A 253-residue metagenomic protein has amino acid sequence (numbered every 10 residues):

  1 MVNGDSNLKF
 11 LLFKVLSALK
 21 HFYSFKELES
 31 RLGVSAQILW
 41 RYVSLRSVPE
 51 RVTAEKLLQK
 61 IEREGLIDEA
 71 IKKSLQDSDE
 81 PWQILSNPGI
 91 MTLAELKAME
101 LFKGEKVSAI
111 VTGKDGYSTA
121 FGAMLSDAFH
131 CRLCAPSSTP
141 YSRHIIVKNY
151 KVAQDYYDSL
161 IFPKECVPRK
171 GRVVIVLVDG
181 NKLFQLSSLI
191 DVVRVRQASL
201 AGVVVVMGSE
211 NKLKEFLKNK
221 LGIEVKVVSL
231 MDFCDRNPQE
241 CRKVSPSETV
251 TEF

Functional and structural regions predicted by a protein language model:
D5-E27, W40-K106: Active-site-facing substrate-recognition patch
D5-K9, D191-F253: PRPP-dependent phosphoribosyltransferase catalytic core
S30: Alpha-helical residues within the helix-turn-helix
S35-I38: Short coil turns linking two alpha-helices in DNA-binding domains
L66-S138, V227-N237, K243-P246: Helix-turn-helix/homeodomain-like alpha-helical modules used for DNA recognition and transcription-factor dimerization
G113-A120, G180-F184, S209-E210: Gly/Ser/Thr-rich loops at beta-strand to alpha-helix junctions that form or flank small-molecule/cofactor-binding
A128, Y150-Y156, K218-G222, S245-P246: Short, hinge-like loop/turn segments at secondary-structure boundaries
C131-I175, L183-S187: Short, glycine/charge-rich flexible loops or terminal/linker lids adjacent to PRPP-binding catalytic cores
